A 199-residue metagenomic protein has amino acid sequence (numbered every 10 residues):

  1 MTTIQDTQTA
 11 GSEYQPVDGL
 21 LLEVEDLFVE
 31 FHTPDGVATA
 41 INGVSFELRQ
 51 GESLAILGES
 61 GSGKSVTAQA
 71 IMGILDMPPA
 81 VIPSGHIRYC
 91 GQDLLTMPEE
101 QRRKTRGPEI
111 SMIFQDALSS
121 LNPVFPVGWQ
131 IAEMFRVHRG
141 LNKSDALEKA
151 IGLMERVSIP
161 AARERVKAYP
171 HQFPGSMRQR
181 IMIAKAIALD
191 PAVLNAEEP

Functional and structural regions predicted by a protein language model:
M1-E30: ABC-family P-loop ATPase nucleotide-binding domain
L57-G58: The feature captures the beta-strand-to-loop junction immediately N-terminal to the Walker
I82-D93: Conserved ABC transporter NBD signature motif
D93, D145-E164: Conserved ABC ATPase "signature" region
I131, I183: Hydrophobic anchor residue at the start of the ABC signature
A188-A192: A short, proline-enriched helix->beta-strand linker immediately N-terminal to the Walker B motif in ABC-type P-loop
